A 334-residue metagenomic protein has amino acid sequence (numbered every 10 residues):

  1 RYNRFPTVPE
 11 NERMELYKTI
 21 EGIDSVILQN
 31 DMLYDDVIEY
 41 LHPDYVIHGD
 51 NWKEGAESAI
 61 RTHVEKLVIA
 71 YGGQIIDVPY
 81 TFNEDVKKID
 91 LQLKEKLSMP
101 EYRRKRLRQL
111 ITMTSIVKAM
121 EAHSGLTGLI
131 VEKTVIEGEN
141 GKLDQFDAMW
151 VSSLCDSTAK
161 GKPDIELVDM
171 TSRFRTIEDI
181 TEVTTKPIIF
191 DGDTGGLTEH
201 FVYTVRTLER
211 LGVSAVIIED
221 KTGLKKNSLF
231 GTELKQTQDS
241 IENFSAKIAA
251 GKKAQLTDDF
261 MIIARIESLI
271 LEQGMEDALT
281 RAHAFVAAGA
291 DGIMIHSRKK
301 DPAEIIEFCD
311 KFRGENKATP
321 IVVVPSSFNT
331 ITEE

Functional and structural regions predicted by a protein language model:
R1-M99: Nucleotidyltransferase catalytic core that binds NTPs
P100-E334: Alpha/beta enzyme core
